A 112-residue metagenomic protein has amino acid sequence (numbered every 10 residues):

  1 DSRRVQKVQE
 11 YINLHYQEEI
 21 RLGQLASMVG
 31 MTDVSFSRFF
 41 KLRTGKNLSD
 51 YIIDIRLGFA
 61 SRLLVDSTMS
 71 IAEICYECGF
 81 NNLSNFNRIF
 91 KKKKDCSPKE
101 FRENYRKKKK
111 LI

Functional and structural regions predicted by a protein language model:
S2-Q6, Q17: Cytosolic nucleotide-utilizing catalytic cores of signal-transduction proteins
E10, L14, E19-G23, L42-N87 (+1 more regions): Terminal helix-turn-helix DNA-binding modules in bacterial transcription factors
A26-D33: Helix-turn-helix
D33-V34, R38, N82-S84: The DNA-contacting recognition helix of HTH DNA-binding domains and analogous helical DNA-recognition elements
C96, E100-R102: Feature detects amphipathic, helix-rich regulatory segments
